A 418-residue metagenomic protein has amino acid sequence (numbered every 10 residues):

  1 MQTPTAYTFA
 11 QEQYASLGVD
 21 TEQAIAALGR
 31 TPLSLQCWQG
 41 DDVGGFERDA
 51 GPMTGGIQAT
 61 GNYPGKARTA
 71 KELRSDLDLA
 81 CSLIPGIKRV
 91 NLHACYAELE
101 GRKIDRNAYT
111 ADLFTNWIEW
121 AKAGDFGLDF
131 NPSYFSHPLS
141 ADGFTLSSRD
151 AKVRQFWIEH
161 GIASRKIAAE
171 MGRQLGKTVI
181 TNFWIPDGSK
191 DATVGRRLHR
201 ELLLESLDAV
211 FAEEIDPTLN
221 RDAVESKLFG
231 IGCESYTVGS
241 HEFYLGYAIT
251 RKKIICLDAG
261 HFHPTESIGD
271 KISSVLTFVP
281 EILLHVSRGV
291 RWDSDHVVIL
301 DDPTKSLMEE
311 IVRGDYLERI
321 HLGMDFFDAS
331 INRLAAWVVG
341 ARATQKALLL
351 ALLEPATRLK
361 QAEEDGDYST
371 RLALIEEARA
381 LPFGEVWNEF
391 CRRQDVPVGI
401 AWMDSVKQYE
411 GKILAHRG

Functional and structural regions predicted by a protein language model:
M1-R149, F156, R165-K166, R173 (+7 more regions): Alpha/beta catalytic barrel-like cores
T178-A192: Aromatic- and glycine-enriched pocket-lining scaffold segments that form the walls of small-molecule binding clefts
A192-P303: Acidic/histidine-rich catalytic cores of soluble enzymes
